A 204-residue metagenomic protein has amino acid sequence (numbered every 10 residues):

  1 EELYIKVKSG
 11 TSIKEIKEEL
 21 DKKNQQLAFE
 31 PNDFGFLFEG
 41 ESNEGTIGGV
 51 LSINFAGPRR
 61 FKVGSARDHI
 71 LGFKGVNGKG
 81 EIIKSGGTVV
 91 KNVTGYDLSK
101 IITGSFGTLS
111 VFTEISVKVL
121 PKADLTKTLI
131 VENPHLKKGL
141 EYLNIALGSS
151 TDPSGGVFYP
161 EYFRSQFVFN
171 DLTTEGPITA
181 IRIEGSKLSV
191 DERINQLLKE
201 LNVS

Functional and structural regions predicted by a protein language model:
E1-S204: Noncatalytic alpha-helical scaffold of FAD-dependent oxidoreductases
